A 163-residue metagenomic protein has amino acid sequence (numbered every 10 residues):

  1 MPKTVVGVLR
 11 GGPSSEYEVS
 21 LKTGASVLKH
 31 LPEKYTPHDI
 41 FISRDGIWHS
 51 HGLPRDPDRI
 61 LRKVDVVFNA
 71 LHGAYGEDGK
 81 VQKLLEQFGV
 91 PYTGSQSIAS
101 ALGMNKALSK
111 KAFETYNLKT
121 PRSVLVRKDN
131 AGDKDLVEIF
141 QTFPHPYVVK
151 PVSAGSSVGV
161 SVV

Functional and structural regions predicted by a protein language model:
M1-I98, L102-L108, T115, R127-E138: ATP-binding N-terminal substructure of ATP-dependent carboxylate-amine bond-forming enzymes
S20, P121-L125, P146-V163: Glycine-rich phosphate-binding loop of ATP-grasp-fold ATP-dependent ligases
R62, T120, T142-F143: A short, polar/charged loop/turn motif at coil->beta-strand junctions and beta-hairpin connectors
V90, L118, H145: Short glycine/serine/threonine/alanine-rich loop segments
A112-T120: Basic phosphate/pyrophosphate-binding loop/patch that engages nucleotide-derived ligands
L136-V149: Acidic/histidine-enriched active-site and ligand-binding environments that engage anionic O-linkages
